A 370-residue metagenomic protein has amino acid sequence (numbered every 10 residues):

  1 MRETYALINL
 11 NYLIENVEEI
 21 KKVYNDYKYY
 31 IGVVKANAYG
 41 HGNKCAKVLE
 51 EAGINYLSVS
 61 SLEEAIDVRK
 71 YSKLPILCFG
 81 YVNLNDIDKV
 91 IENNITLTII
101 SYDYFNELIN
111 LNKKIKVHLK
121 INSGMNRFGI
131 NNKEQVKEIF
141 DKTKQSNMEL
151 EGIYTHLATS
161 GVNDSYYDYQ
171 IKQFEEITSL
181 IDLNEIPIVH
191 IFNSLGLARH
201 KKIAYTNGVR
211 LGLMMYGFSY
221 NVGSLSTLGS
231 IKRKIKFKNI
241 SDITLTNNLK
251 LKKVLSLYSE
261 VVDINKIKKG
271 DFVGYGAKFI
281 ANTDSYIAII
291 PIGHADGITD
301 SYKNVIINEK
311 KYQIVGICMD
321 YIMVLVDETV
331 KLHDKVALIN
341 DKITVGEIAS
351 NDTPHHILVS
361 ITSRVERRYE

Functional and structural regions predicted by a protein language model:
M1-Y5, K137, D141, T244-K253: Short aromatic-glycine motifs in intrinsically disordered, low-complexity regions
T4-I8, Y12-E15, K28-L180, N184-I188 (+1 more regions): Active-site-proximal beta-alpha core segment in soluble small-molecule metabolic enzymes
V17-Y27: Glycine-rich phosphate/diphosphate-binding loops that line cofactor/substrate pockets in enzymes
V34-A36, S61-L62, Y81, I100-Y102 (+10 more regions): Fold-independent oxyanion-binding glycine-rich loops and adjacent beta-strand/coil segments at enzyme active sites
C78, L150, V261, Q313-I314: A structural signal for short, hydrophobic beta-strand segments that form beta-sheets in beta-rich/all-beta domains
N126, S160, Y216-F218, K268-K269 (+1 more regions): Short, acidic Gly/Pro/Ser/Thr-rich loop/turn segments
D164-T283: Anionic-ligand-binding alpha/beta catalytic cores of soluble enzymes and soluble regulatory domains that recognize
I264-E370: C-terminal accessory subdomain/extension
